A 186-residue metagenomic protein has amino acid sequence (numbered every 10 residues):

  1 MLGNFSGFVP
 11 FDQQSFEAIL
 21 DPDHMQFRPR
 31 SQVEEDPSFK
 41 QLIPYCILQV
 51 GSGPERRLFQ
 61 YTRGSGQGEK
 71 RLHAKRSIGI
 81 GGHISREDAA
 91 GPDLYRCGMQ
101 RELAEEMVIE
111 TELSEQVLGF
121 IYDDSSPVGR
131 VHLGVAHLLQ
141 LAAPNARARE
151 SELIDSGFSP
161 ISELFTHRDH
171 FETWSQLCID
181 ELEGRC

Functional and structural regions predicted by a protein language model:
M1-F5: Short N-terminal binding/cap micro-motifs at the start of the first secondary-structure element
S6-P54, R63-Q67: Acidic, metal-coordinating catalytic segment for phosphate/diphosphate chemistry, firing primarily on the Nudix
R30, H73-E87, G119-D124, G129-C186: Nudix hydrolase/Nudix homology domain
L42-Y45, Y95, V135: Residue-level detector of short, conserved catalytic/binding motifs and their immediate flanks
S52, V108-T111: A short, structured loop/turn motif at beta-sheet edges
P54-R63, N145-E152: Short, well-ordered strand-loop elements centered on a beta-strand within folded domains, enriched for acidic residues
R56-E105: Conserved Nudix-box catalytic region and its N-terminal flanking loop in Nudix hydrolases and closely related
E110-G119: A short coil-to-beta-strand element that immediately follows conserved catalytic motifs
